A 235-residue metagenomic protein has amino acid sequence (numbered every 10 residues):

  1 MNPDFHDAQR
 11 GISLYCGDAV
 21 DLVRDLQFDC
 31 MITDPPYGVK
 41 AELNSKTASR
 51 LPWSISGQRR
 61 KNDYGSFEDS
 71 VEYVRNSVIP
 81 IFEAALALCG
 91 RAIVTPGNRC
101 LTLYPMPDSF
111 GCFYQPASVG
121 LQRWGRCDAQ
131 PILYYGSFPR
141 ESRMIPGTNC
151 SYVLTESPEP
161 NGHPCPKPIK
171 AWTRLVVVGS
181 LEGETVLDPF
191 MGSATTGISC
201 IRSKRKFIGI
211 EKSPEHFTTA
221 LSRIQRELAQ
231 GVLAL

Functional and structural regions predicted by a protein language model:
N2-G209, S213-F217: Core catalytic lobe of class I
A220: Conserved SAM-binding loop
Q225-L235: Class I S-adenosyl-L-methionine-dependent methyltransferase module
